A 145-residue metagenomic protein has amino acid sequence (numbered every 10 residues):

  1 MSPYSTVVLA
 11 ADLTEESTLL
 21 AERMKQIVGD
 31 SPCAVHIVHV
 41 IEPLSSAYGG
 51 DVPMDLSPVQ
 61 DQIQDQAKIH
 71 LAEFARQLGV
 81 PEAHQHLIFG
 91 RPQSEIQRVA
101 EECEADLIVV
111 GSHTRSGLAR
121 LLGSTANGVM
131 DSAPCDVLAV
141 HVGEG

Functional and structural regions predicted by a protein language model:
M1-S2, A75-I108, G145: Structural beta-alpha unit
S2-M54: Small/aliphatic-rich secondary-structure junction motif
H36-V38, H84-I88, L138: General small-molecule cofactor/ligand-binding pocket signal
H39, G111-H113, H141-V142: Short secondary-structure boundary segments
D55-I69: A short acidic, glycine-rich active-site loop that binds or catalyzes chemistry on phosphate/adenosine moieties
V110-D131: Glycine-rich, Arg-bearing micro-motifs that act as flexible, cationic patches
C135-E144: Short, flexible loop segments at boundaries between secondary-structure elements
